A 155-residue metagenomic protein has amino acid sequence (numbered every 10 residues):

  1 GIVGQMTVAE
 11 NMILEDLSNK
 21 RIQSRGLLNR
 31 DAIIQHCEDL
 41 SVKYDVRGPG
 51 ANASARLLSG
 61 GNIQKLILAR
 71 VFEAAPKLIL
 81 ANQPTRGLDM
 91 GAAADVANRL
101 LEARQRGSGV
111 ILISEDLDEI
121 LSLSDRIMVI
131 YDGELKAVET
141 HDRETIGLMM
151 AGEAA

Functional and structural regions predicted by a protein language model:
G1-L58, D142, I146-G147, A151: Conserved P-loop NTPase catalytic core
A75: Conserved catalytic motifs of ABC-family nucleotide-binding domains
Q83-P84: Walker B catalytic motif
S114-E115: H-loop/switch region of ABC-family ATPase nucleotide-binding domains
I120-S122: A short, surface-exposed alpha-helical micro-motif characterized by mixed small hydrophobic and charged/polar residues
R126, V138: Short, glycine/charged-rich "phosphate-handling" switch motifs in NTP-dependent and phosphotransfer domains
